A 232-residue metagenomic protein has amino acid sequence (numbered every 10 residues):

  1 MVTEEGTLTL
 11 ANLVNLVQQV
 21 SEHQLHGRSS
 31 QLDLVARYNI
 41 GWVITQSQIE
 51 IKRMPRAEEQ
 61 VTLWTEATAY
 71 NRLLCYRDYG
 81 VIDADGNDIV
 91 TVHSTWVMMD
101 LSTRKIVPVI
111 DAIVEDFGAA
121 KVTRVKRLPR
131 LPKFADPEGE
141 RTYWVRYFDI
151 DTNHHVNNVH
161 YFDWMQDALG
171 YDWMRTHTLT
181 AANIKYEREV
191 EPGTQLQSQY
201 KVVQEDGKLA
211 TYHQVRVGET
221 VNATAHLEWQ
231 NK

Functional and structural regions predicted by a protein language model:
M1-I44, T91-H93, D100-T180: Hot-dog-fold acyl-thioester-processing enzymes
T45-I51, L63, A181-Y186: Short structured motifs
Q46, Y76, E140, A181 (+1 more regions): Short coil/loop residues immediately preceding or within conserved phosphate-binding loops of NTP-utilizing enzyme
E50-K52, R56-L131, V190-P192, V202-K232: HotDog/MaoC-like acyl-thioester-processing domains
R146-E228: Acidic/His-leaning functional-site neighborhoods
